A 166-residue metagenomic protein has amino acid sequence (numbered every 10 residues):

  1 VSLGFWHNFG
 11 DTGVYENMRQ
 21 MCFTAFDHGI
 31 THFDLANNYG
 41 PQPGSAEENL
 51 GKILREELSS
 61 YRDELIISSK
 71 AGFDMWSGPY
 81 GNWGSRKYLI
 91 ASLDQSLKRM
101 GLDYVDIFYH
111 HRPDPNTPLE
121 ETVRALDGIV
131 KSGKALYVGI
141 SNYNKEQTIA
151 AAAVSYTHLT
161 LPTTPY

Functional and structural regions predicted by a protein language model:
V1-L65, K131: N-terminal binding-site loop/beta-alpha segment at the start of enzyme catalytic domains that lines or forms
L3, F33, L50, I67 (+4 more regions): Conserved, mostly hydrophobic/aromatic
W6, A36-N38, K70-D74, H110-P113 (+1 more regions): Active-site beta-loop-alpha junctions enriched in small/polar residues
V14-A25, S85-K98: Short, acidic/polar
S45-E56, T117-A125, N144-Y156: Distinct, well-ordered alpha-helical segments
M100-P115: Active-site groove signature of glycoside hydrolases
T157-T163: Conserved small/polar residues in nucleotide/adenosyl-binding loops
